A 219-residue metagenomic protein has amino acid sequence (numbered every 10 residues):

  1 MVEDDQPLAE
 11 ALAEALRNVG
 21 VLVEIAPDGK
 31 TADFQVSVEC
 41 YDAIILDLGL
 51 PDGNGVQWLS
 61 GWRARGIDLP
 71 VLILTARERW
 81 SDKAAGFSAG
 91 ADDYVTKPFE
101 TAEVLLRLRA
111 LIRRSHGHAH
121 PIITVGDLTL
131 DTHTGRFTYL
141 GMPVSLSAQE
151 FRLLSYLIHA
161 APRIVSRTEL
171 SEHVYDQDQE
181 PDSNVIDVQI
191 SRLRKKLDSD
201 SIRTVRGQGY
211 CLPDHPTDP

Functional and structural regions predicted by a protein language model:
M1-S115: N-terminal/domain-start alpha-helical segments
G20, L105-L108, T132, V174 (+1 more regions): Short amphipathic alpha-helical/adjacent loop interface patches that line ligand and macromolecule-binding sites
D92, Q208-G209: Short acidic-rich active-site patches of cyclic nucleotide enzymes
R109-I123, P162: The C-terminal output helix
G126-R136, Q208, P216-P219: Short boundary/linker motifs that mark transitions into or out of structured domains
R136-S201, R206-Q208, D214: Positively charged, aromatic-enriched patches within helix-turn-helix-type DNA-binding elements, predominantly
